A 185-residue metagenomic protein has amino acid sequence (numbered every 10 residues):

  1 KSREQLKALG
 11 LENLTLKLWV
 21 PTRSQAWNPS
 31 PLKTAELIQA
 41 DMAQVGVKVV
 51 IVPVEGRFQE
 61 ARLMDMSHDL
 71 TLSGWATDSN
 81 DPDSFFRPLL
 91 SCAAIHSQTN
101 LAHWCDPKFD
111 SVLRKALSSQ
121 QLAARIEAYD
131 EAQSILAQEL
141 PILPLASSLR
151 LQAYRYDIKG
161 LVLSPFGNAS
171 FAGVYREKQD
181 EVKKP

Functional and structural regions predicted by a protein language model:
K1-A8, Q25-K33: Structural transition elements
N13-Q25, V49-V50, D69: Short, well-ordered beta-strand elements
T22, P29-Q39, Q44, Q59-P185: Detector for C-terminal structural segments
M42, V47-P53: FAD-dependent oxidoreductase catalytic-site/capping-region signature
I51-A61: Short helix-initiation/N-cap motifs at beta->coil->alpha
